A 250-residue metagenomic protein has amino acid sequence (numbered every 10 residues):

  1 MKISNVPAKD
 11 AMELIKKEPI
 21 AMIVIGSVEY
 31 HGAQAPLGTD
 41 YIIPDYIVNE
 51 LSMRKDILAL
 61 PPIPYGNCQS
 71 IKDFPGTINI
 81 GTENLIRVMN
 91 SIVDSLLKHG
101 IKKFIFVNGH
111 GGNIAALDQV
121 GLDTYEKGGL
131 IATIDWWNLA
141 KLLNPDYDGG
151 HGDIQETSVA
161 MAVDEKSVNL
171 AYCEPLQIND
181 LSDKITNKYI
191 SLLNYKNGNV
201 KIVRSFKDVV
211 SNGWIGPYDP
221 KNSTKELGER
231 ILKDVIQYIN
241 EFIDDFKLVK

Functional and structural regions predicted by a protein language model:
M1-E83, R87-K103, G111-K250: Extended, histidine- and acidic-residue-enriched regions that form the cofactor-binding/catalytic faces
